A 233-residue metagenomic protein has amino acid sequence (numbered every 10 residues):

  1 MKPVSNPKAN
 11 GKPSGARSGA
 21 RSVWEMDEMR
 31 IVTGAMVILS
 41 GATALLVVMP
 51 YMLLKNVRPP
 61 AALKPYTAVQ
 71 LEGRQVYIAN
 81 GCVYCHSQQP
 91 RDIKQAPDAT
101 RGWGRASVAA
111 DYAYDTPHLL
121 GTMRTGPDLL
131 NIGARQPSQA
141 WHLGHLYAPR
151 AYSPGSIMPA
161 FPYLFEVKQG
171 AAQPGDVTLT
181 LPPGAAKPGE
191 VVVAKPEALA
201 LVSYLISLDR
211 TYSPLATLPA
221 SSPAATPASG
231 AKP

Functional and structural regions predicted by a protein language model:
K2-P7, G11, G15-K55, F161-P223 (+1 more regions): Extended surface/linker regions that mediate inter-domain or inter-protein docking in multi-component redox
V32-G41, D98-A198: Electron-transfer interface patches adjacent to heme c in soluble/periplasmic c-type cytochromes and di-/multiheme
P50-L63, A68-E72, S87, A109 (+2 more regions): Sequence context of c-type cytochrome heme-c attachment sites
M52, N56, N80-Y84, Q89 (+3 more regions): A generic secondary-structure signal for well-formed alpha-helical elements
K55-I78, P90-P97, T125-P127, L215 (+1 more regions): Electrostatic cytochrome c docking/interface patches
G73, A79-Q88, H142, L201 (+1 more regions): The canonical Cys-X-X-Cys-His
D92-K94, R101, S221: Short secondary-structure capping/turn micro-motifs that flank functional sites
I93, P154-I157, S213-A216: Short amphipathic alpha-helical interaction/hinge segments
